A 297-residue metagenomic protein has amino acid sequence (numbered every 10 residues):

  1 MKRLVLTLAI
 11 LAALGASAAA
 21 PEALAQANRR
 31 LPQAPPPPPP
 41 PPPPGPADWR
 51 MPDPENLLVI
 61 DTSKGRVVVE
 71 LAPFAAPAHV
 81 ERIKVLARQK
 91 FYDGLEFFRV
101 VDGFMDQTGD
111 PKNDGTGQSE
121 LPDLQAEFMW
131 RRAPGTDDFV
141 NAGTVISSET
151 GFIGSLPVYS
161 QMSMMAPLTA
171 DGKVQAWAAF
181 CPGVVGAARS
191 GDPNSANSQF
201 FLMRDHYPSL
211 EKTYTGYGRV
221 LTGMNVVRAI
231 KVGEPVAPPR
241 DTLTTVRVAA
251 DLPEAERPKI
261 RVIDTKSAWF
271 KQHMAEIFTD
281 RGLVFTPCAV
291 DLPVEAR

Functional and structural regions predicted by a protein language model:
M1-L8: Bacterial N-terminal signal peptides that target proteins for export
L8-A9, N113: A periodicity- and composition-biased signal for non-globular, repetitive helical segments
A13-G15, A20: N-terminal signal peptide c-region/cleavage motif recognized by signal peptidases
P21-R297: Cyclophilin-like peptidyl-prolyl cis-trans isomerases
